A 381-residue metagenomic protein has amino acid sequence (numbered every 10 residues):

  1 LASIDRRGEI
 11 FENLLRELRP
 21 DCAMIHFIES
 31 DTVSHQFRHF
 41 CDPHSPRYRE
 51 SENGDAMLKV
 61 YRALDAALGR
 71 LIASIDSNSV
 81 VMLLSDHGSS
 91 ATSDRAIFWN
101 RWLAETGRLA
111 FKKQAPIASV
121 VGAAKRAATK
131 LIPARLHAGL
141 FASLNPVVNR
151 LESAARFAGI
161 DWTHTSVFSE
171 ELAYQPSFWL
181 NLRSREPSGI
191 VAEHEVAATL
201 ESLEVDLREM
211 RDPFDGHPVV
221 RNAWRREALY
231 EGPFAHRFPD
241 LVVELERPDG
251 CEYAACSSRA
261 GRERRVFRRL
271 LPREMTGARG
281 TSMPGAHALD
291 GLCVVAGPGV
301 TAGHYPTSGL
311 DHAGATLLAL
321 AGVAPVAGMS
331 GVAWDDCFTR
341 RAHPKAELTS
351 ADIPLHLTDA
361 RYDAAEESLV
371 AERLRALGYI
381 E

Functional and structural regions predicted by a protein language model:
L1-D21, I28-H35, A124, A128-H137 (+4 more regions): Active-site-proximal alpha/beta segments of enzymes that process anionic O-linked groups
A2-R19, A23, V33, R38-L83 (+4 more regions): A long, amphipathic alpha-helix that forms part of the scaffold/cap immediately adjacent to metal-dependent active
D5-E9, D55, R62-A66, I97 (+9 more regions): A structural signal for well-ordered alpha-helical segments within the folded catalytic domains of diverse enzymes
M57-L58, E186-A198, A228-L229, G299-S308 (+2 more regions): Active-site rim elements
R70-A278, A315-T316: Secreted, luminal/periplasmic, and some membrane-associated catalytic domains that remodel anionic oxygen-ester
E105-R108, G299, A319-V326: Short, well-ordered loop/turn and helix-capping segments at boundaries between secondary-structure elements and domains
E186, P233, M283-L289, V294-P298: Flexible acidic/glycine-rich loop/turn elements at helix↔coil and beta-strand↔loop transitions within catalytic cores
G232-A235, E244, T307, A313 (+2 more regions): Long, internal low-complexity/basic segments
